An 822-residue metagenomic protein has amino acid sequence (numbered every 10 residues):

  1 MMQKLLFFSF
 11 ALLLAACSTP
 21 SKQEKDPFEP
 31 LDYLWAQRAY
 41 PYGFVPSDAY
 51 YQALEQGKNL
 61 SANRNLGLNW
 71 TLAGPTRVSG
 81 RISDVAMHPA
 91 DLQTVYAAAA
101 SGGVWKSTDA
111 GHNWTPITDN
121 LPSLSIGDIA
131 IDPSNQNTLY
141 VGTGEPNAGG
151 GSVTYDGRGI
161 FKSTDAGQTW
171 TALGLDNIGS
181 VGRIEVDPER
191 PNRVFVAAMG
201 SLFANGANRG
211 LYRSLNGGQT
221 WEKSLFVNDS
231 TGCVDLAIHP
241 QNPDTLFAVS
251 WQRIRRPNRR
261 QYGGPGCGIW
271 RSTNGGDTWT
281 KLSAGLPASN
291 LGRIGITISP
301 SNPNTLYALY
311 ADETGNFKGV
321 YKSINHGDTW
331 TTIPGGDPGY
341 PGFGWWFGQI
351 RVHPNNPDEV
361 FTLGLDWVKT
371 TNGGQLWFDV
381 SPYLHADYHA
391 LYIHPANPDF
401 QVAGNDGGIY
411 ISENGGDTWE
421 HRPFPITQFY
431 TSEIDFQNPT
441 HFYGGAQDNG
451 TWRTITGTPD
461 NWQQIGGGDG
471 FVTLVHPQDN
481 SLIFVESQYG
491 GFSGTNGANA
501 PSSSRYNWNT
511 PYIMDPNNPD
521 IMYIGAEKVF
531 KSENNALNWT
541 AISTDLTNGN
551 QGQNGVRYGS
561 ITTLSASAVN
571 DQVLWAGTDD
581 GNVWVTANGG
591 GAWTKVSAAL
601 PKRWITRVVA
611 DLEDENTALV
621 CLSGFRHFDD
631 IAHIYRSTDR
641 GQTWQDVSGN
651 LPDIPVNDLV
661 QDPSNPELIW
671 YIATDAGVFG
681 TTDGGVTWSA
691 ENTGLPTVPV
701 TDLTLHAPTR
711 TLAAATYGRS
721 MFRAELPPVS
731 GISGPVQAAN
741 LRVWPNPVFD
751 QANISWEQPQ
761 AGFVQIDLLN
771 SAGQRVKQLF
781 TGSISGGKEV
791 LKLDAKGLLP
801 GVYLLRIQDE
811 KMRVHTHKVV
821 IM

Functional and structural regions predicted by a protein language model:
M1-M2: N-terminal secretory signal peptides that target proteins for export/translocation
L5-F8, V736-W744, V748-M822: C-terminal outer-membrane/trafficking sorting elements
A11-L12: Short, linear, compositionally biased motifs with a strong N-terminal bias
A15-A16: C-terminal motif of bacterial Sec signal peptides marking the signal peptidase cleavage site
T19-P728: Beta-propeller blade termini and top-face loops
L286, I732, I784: Short clusters of hydrophobic/aromatic residues that line enzyme substrate/ligand-binding pockets
E725-A739: Low-complexity, Pro/Thr/Ser/Gly/Ala-rich linker/spacer regions in secreted, extracellular modular proteins
